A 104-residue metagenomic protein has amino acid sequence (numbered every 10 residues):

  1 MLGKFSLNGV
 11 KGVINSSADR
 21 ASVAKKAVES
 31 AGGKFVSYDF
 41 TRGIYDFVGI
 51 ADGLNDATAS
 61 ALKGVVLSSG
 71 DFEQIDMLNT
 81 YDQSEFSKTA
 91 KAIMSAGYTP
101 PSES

Functional and structural regions predicted by a protein language model:
L2-S104: A compositional/biophysical signature of low hydrophobicity enriched in polar/charged and small residues
